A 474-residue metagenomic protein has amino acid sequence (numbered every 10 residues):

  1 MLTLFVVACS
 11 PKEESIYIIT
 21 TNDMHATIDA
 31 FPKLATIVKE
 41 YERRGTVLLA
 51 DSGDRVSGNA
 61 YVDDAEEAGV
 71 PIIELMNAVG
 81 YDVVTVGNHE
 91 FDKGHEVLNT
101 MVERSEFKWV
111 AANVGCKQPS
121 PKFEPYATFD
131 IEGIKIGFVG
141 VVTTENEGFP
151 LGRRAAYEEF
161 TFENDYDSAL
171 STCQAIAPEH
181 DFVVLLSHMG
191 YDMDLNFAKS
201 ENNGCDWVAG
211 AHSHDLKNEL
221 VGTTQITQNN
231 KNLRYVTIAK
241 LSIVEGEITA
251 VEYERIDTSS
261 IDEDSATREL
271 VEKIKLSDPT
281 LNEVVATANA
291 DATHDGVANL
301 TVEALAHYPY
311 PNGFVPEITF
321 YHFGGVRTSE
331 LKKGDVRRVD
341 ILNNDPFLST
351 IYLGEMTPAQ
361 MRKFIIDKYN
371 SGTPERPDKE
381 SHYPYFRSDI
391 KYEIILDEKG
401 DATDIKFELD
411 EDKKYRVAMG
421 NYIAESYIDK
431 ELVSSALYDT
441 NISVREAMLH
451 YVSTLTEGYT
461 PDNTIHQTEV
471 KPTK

Functional and structural regions predicted by a protein language model:
M1-F5: Bacterial N-terminal signal peptides
C9-I261, G296-H307, T319-Y321, L353-E355 (+2 more regions): Acidic, metal/ion-coordinating pockets
S15-Y17, T27-I37, S105-A112, L300-K474: Feature captures C-terminal
I261, A290-T293, S349: A short glycine-threonine-serine/GTX helix/turn-capping micro-motif
T267: Phosphate-sensing "switch" segment of ASCE/P-loop ATPases
S277-G296: Glycine-rich phosphate/diphosphate-binding loops and the adjacent beta-loop-alpha structural elements that coordinate
